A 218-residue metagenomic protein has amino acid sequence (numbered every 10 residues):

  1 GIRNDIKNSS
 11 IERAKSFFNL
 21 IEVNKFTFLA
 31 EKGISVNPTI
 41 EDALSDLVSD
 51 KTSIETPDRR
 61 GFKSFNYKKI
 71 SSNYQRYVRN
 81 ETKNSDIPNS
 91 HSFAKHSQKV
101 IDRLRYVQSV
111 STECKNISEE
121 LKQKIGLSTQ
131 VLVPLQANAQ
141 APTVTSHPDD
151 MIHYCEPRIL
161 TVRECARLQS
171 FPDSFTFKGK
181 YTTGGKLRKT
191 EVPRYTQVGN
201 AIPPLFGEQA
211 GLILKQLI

Functional and structural regions predicted by a protein language model:
G1-T56: Flexible, glycine-/basic-rich loop-and-beta segments that form/coincide with the SAM-dependent methyltransferase
L47-I218: C-terminal target-recognition/interaction regions appended to catalytic cores
